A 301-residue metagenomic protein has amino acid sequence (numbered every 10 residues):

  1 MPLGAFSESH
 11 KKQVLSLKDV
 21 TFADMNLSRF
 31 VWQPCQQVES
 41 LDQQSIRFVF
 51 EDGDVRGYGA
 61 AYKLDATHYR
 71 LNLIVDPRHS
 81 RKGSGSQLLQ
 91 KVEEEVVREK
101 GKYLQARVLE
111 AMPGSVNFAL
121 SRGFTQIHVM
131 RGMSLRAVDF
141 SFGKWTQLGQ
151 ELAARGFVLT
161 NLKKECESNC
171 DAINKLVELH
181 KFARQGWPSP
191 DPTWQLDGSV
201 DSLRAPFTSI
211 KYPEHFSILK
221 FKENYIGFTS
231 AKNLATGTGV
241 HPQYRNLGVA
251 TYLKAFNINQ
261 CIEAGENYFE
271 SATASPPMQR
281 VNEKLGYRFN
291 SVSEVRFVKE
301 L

Functional and structural regions predicted by a protein language model:
M1-Q36, F48-F50, L148-D197: Short amphipathic alpha-helix that is part of the acyltransferase structural core
E8-K11, K18-A111, F221-P242: Conserved donor-binding loop and adjoining core beta-sheet/short helix segment in diverse acyl/aminoacyl transferases
D65-A66, R81-S84, L89-S168, E294-E300: Acyl-donor-binding surface of acyltransferase catalytic domains
S80, A106-V116, P242-R245, E270-E283 (+1 more regions): Conserved beta-strand-loop-alpha-helix junction that forms the acyl-donor binding cleft
R81-E94, S121, V240, N246-N259 (+1 more regions): Conserved acetyl-CoA-binding loop-helix of GNAT-fold acetyltransferases
V97, K211, I262-E263: Residue-level signal for alpha-helix termini/capping positions
R122-F142, H215-S217, A235, N259 (+1 more regions): Active-site/acyl-donor-binding loops of N-acyltransferases
P188-E223: A mid-sequence, solvent-exposed acidic-amphipathic segment
